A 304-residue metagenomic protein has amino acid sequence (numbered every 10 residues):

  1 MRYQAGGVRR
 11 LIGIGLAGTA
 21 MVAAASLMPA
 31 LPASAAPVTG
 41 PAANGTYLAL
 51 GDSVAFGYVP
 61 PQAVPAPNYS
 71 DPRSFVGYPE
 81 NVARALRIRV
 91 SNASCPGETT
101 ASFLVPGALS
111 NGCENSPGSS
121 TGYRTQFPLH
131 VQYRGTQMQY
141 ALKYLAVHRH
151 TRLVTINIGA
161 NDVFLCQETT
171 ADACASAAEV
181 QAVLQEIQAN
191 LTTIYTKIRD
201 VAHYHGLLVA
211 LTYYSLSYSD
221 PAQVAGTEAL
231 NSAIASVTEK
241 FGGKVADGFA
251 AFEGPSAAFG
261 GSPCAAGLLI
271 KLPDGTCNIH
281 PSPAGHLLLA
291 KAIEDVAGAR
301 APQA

Functional and structural regions predicted by a protein language model:
M1-A36: Secretory targeting and sorting signals
S34-T46, N81-R84, Y133-V154, I194-A202 (+2 more regions): Short amphipathic alpha-helices and their capping/turn segments at secondary-structure boundaries
A36-N115: Serine-esterase "nucleophile elbow" of acetyl-processing enzymes
T46-G51, A55-Y58, R89-S94, R152-N157 (+4 more regions): Structural recognition of the beta-strand scaffold that forms the well-ordered cores of secreted hydrolase catalytic
Y58-P60, G112-A182: Oxyanion-hole/transition-state-stabilizing segment in secreted/luminal serine hydrolases and related acyltransferases
Q62-R73, V105-Y133, P255-T276: Surface-exposed intrinsically disordered loops and tails
N157-D162, T170-A171, I194-A229: Active-site segments of SGNH/GDSL-like serine hydrolases that catalyze O-acetyl group transfer/hydrolysis on lipids
Y213-A304: Catalytic His-Asp segment of secreted/periplasmic serine-dependent ester chemistry enzymes
